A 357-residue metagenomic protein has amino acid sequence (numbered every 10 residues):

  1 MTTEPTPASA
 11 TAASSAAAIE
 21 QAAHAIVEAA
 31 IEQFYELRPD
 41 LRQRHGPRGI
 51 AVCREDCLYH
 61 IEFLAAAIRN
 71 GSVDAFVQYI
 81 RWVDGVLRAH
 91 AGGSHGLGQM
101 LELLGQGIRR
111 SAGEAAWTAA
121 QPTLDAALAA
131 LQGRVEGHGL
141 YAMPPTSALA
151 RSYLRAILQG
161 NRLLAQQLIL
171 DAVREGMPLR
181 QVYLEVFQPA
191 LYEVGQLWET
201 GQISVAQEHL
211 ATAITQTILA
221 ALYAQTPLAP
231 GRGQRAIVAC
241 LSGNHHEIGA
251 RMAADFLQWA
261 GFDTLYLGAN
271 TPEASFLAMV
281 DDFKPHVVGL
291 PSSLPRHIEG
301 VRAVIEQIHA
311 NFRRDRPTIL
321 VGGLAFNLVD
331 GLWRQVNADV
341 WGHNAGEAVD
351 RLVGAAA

Functional and structural regions predicted by a protein language model:
M1-E102, Q106-I169, V173: Core of compact, soluble alpha-helical bundle domains
R81-D84, E102, L170, E273-D281 (+4 more regions): Amphipathic, non-transmembrane alpha-helical secondary structure
R110, L140, R162-L163, D171-A250: Long amphipathic N-terminal alpha/beta scaffold segment
Q216-A221, L228-F256, A260-F283, L290: Conserved binding/catalytic microenvironments
F256-Q258, Y266, T271-G331: Cofactor-cradling patches in redox/metallo enzymes
G322-A357: Peripheral docking tails and interdomain loops at the edges of cofactor- or intermediate-handling domains
